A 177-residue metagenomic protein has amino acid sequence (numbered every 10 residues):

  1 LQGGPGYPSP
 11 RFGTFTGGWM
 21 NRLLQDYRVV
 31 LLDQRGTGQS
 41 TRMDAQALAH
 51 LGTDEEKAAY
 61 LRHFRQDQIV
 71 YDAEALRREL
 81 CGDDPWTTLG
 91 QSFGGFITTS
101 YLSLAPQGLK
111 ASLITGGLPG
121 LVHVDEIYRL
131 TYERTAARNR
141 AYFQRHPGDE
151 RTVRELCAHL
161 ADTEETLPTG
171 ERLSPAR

Functional and structural regions predicted by a protein language model:
L1-G170: Gly/Pro-rich cap/lid or specificity-loop segments adjacent to the active site
